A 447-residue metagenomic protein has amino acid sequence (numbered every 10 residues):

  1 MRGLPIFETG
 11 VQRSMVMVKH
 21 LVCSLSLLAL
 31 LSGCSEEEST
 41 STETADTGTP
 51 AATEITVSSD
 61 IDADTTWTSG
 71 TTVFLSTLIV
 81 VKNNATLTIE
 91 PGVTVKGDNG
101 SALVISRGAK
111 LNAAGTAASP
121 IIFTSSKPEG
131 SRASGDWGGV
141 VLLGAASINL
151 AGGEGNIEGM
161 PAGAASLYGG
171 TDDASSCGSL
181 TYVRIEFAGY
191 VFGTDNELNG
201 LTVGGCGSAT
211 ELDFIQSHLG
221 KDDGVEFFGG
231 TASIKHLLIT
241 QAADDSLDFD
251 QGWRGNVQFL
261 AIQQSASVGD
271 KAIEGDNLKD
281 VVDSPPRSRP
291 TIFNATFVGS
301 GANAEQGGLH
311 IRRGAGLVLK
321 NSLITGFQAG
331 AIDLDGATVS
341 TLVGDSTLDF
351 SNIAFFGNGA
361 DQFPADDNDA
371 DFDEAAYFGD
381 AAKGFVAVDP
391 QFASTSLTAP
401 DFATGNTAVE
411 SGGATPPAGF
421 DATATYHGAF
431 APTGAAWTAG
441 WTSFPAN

Functional and structural regions predicted by a protein language model:
F7-C23: Bacterial N-terminal signal peptides that target proteins for export
L30-G33: C-terminal motif of bacterial Sec signal peptides marking the signal peptidase cleavage site
E36: Short, conserved catalytic or interaction motifs in soluble domains
T40-T88, G100-K110, A114-T116, P120-N447: Extracellular beta-rich repeat passengers
T94-K96: Post-signal peptide N-terminal segment of secreted/secretory-pathway proteins
